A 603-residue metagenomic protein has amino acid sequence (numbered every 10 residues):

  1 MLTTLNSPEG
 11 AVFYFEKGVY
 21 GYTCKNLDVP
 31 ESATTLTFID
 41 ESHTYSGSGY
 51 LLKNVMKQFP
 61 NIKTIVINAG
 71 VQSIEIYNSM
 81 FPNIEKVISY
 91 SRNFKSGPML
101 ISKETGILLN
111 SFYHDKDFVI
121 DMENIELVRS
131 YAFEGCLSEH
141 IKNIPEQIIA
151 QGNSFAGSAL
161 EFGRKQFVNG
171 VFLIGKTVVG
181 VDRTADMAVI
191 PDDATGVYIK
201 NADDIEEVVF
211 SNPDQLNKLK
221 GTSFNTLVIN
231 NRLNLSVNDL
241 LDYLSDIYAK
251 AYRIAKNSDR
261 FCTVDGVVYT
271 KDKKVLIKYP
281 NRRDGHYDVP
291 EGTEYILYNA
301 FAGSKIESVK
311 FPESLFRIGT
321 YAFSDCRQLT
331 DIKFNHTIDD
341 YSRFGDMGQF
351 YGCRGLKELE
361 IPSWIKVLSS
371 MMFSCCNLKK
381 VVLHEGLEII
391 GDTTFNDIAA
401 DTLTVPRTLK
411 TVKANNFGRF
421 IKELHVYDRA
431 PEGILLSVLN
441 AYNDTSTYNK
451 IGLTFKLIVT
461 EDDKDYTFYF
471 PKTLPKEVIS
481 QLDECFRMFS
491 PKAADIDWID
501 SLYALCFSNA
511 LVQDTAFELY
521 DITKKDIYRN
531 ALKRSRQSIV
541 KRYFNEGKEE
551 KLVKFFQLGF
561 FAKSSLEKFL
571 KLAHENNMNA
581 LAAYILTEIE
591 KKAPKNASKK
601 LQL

Functional and structural regions predicted by a protein language model:
M1-S73, M80-L127, E134-G152, G157-I174 (+12 more regions): Structural signature of tandem-repeat unit edges
Q513-Y528, K551-L552: Repeat-mediated protein-protein interaction surfaces in helical alpha-solenoids
K551, A580-L581: Conserved ankyrin/ankyrin-like repeat signature
F561-S565, K592-A597: Ankyrin repeat arrays, specifically the small/polar loop and inter-repeat linker segments at the C-terminal end of each
A580, L586-K595: Short, amphipathic alpha-helical interaction segments positioned at domain boundaries
